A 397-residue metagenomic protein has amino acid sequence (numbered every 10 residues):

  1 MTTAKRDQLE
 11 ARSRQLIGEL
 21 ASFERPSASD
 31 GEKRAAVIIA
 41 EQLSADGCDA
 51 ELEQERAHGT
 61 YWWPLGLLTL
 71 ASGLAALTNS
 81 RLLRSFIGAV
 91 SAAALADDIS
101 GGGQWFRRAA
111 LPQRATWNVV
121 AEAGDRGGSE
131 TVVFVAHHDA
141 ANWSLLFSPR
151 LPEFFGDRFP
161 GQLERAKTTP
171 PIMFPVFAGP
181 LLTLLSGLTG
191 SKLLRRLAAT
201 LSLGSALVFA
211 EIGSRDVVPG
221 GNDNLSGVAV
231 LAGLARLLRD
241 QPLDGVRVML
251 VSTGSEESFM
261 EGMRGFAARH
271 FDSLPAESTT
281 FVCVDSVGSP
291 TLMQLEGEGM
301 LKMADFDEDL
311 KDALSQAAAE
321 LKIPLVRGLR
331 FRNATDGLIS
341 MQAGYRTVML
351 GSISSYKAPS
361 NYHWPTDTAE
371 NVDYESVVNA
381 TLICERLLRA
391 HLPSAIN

Functional and structural regions predicted by a protein language model:
T2-D7, S22-D30, R107, S148 (+4 more regions): Second-shell loop/turn segments in exported
T2-G31, D46, I212-V217, S286-T291 (+1 more regions): N-terminal capping segment at the start of a domain
R12-Q15, R34, I38, S91 (+7 more regions): Extracytoplasmic/secreted proteins, especially bacterial periplasmic and envelope-associated proteins
F23-R126, L145-R195: A non-catalytic alpha/beta surface segment that caps or lines the substrate-entry region of metallo-dependent hydrolase
R25, S289-N397: Active-site-adjacent substrate-binding region of metalloamidase/peptidase-like peptide-processing proteins
D30-R34, V218-A229, Y374-V378: Short, conserved micro-motifs enriched in small and acidic residues
A94-V120, G127-G128, A140-L145, S186-D305 (+1 more regions): Acidic/histidine-rich catalytic neighborhood of metal-dependent amide-processing enzymes
T131-A136: Short beta-strand element of the alpha/beta-hydrolase
